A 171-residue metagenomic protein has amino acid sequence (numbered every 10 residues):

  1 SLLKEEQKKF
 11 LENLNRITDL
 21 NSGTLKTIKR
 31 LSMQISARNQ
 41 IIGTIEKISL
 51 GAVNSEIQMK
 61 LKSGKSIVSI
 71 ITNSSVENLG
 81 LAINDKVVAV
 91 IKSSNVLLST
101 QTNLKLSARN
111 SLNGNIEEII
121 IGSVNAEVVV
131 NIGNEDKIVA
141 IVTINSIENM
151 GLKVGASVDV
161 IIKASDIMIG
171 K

Functional and structural regions predicted by a protein language model:
S1-Q7: Basic, amphipathic "hinge/linker" alpha-helix immediately C-terminal to the N-terminal HTH DNA-binding motif
L11-Q40, K47, N73-A126, I144-K171: Glycine/charge-rich catalytic "coupling/switch" loops of P-loop NTPases
K26, R30, S55-K60: Extracytoplasmic beta-rich ectodomain segments of secreted or membrane-anchored proteins
I42-E56, K62: N-terminal structural module
A52-Q58, G122-V129: Short aromatic-glycine-enriched beta-strand elements
Q58-I67, V130-I138: OB-fold (S1/OB) nucleic-acid-binding surfaces
V68-T72: Short, well-ordered beta-strand segments in soluble/periplasmic domains
S123, N131-S146: A mid-sequence interfacial segment
